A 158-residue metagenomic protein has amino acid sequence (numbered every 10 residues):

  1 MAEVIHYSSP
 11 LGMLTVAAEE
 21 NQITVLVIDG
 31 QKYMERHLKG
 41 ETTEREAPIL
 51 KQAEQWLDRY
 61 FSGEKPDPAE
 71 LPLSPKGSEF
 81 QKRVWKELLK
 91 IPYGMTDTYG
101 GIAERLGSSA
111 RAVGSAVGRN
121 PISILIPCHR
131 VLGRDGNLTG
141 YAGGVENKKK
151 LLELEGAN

Functional and structural regions predicted by a protein language model:
M1-S108, N158: Basic nucleic-acid-binding alpha-helical/helix-turn surface characteristic of O6-alkylguanine DNA
V25, L73-P75, G133-R134, G140-G143: Generic structural "secondary-structure junction" signal
M34-H37, L132, V145: Short glycine/proline- and charge-enriched loop/turn segments that cap or connect secondary-structure elements
G118: Residue-level detection of the helix-turn-helix DNA-binding "recognition helix"
P121-I122: C-terminal flanking helix
L125-R134: Short Lys/Arg-enriched helix C-cap and helix-to-coil transition segments that create basic nucleic-acid-contact patches
G136-N158: …primarily DNA-binding HTH/wHTH and HhH modules…
